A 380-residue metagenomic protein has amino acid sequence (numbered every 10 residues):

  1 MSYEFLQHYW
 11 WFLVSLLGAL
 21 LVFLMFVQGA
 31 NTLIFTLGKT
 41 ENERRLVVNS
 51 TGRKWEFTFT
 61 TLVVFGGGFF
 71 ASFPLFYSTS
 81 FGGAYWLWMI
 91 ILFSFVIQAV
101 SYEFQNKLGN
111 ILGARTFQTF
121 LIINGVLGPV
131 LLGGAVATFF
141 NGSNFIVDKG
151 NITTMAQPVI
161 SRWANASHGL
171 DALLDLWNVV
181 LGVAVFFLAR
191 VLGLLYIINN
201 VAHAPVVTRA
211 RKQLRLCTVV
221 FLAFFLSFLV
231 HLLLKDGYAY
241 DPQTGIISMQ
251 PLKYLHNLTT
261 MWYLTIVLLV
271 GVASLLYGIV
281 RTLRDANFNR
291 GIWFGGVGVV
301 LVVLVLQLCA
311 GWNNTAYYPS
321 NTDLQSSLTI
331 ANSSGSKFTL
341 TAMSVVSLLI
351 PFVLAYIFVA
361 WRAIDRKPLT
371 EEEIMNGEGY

Functional and structural regions predicted by a protein language model:
M1-F59, V63-G66: N-terminal signal-anchor module of multipass membrane proteins
H8-V22, G82-F95, I122, V126 (+2 more regions): Alpha-helical transmembrane segments
L24-T32, G52, T60-L108, N124-N151 (+2 more regions): Transmembrane-helix bundle segments that line or gate the permeation/cavity pathway in multi-pass membrane proteins
L108-F288, V305, C309: Long, contiguous internal "core" modules enriched in hydrophobic/ aromatic residues
H203, L268, Y277, R281 (+1 more regions): Alpha-helical transmembrane segments of multi-pass membrane proteins predominantly involved in bioenergetics
I246-L252, Y318-T339: Short, membrane-exposed interhelical loops at transmembrane-helix boundaries
I292-L301: Central hydrophobic cores of alpha-helical transmembrane segments in multi-pass integral membrane proteins
R366-Y380: Short, highly charged, low-complexity non-transmembrane loops/tails of multi-pass membrane proteins
